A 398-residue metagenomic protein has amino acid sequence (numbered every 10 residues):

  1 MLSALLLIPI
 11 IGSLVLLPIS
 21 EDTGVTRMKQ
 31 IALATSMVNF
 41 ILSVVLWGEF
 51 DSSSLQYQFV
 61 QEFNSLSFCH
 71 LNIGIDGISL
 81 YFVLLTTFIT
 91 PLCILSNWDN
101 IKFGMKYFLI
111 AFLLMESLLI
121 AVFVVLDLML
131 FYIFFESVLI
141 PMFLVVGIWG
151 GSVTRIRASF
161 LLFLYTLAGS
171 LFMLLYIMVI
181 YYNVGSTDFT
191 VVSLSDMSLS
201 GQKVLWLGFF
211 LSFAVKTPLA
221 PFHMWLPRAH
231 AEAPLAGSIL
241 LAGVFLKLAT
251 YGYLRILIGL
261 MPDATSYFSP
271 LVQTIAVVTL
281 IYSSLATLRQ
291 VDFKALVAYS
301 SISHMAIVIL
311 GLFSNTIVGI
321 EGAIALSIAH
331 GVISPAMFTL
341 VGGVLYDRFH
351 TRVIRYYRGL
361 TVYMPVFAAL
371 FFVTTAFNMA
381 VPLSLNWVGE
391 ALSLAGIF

Functional and structural regions predicted by a protein language model:
M1, V15-I110: Transmembrane helix-loop-helix hairpins at membrane boundaries of multipass inner-membrane proteins
M1-I8, I75-T86, L128-P141, Q202-F213 (+2 more regions): Structural signature of hydrophobic alpha-helical transmembrane segments
L5-P9, A32-T35, T86, F112 (+8 more regions): Residue-level recognition of transmembrane alpha-helices in multi-pass small-molecule transporters/permeases
S13-P18, V44, P91-L95, S117-A121 (+9 more regions): Alpha-helical transmembrane segments of multipass membrane proteins
L14-V25, T90-K102, L144-T154, T217-A231 (+2 more regions): C-terminal ends of transmembrane helices
T23-M28, Q56, I110-G201, A286-R352: Alpha-helical multi-pass transmembrane bundles of energy-transducing inner-membrane proteins
D51-H70, T154-R157, S170-A231, Y253 (+4 more regions): Juxtamembrane/interfacial segments at transmembrane-helix boundaries in multi-pass membrane proteins
P227-A229, A236, L246-A329: Acidic, glycine-rich loop-and-beta core segments that form the ion-binding/anion-interacting portion of active sites
